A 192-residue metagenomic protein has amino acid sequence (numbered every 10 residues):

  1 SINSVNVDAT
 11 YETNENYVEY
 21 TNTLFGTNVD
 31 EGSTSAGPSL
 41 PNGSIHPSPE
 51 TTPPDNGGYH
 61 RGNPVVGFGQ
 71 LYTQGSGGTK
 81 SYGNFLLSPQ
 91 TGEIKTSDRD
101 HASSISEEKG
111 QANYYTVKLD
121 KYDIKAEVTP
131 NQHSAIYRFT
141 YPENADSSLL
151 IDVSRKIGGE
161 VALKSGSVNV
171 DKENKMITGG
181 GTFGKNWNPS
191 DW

Functional and structural regions predicted by a protein language model:
S1-E12: Exposed low-complexity, polar/acidic, P/S/T/G-rich flexible segments that act as propeptides, protease-susceptible
T10-W192: Accessory carbohydrate-recognition regions in carbohydrate-active enzymes
